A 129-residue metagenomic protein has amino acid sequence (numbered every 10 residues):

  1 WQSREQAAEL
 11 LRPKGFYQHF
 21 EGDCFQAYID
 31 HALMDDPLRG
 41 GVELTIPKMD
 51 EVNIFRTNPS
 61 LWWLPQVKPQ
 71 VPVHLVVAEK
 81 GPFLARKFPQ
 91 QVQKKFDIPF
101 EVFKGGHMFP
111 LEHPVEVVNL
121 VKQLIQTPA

Functional and structural regions predicted by a protein language model:
W1-R39: Helix-rich cap/lid subdomain of alpha/beta-hydrolase
L10, M108, L124: Short alpha-helical functional segments enriched in proximate histidine and acidic residues
G22-D23, D30-K95, E101: Conserved serine/cysteine hydrolase catalytic core
G105-V118: Catalytic histidine-centered segment of alpha/beta-hydrolase-like enzymes
L120-P128: C-terminal alpha-helix
